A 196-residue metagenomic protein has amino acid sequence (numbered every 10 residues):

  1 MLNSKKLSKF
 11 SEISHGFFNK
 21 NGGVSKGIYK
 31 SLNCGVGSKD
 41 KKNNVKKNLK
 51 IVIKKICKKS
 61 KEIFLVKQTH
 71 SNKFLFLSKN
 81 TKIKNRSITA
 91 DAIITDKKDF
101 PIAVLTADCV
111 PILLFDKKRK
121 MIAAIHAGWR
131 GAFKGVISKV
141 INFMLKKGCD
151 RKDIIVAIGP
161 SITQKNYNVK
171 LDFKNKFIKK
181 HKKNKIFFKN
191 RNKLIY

Functional and structural regions predicted by a protein language model:
M1-Y196: Active-site microenvironment for binding and transforming phosphate-containing groups
